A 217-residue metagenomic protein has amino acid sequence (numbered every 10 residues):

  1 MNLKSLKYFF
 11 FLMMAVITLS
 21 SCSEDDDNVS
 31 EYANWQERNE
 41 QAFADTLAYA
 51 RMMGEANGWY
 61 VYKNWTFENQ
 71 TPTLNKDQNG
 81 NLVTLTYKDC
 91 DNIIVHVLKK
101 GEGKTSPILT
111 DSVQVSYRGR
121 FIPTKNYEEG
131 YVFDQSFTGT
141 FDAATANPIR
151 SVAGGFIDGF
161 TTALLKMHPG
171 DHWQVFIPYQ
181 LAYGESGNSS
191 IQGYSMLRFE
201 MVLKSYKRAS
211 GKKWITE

Functional and structural regions predicted by a protein language model:
N2-L6, C22-E217: Cross-family detector of peptidyl-prolyl cis-trans isomerase
S5-M14: Sec-dependent signal peptide hydrophobic core
M13-V16, D171: A generic, residue-level signal for flexible/boundary positions that often mark functional hotspots
I17-S21: C-terminal motif of bacterial Sec signal peptides marking the signal peptidase cleavage site
